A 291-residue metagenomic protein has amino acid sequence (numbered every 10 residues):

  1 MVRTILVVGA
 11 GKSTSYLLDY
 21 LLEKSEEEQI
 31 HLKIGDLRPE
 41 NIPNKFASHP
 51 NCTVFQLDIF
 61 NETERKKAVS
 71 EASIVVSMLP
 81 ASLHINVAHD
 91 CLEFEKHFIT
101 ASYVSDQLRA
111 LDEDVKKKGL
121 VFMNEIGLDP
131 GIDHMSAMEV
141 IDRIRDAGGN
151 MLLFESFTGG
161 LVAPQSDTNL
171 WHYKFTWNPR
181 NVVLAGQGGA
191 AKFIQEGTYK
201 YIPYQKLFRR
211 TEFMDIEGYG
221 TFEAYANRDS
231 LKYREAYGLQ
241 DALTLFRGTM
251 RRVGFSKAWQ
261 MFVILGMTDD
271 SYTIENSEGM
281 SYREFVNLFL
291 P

Functional and structural regions predicted by a protein language model:
I5-G9: Conserved N-terminal Rossmann-fold NAD(P)-binding element of oxidoreductases
S13-T14: Hydrophobic/small residue at the entry helix of a nucleotide-binding pocket
L37-N41, S105: Helix N-cap at the beta1-alpha1 junction of Rossmann-like dinucleotide-binding domains, i.e., the first residues
S48-N61: Rossmann-fold cofactor-recognition segment
I59-E71: Conserved Rossmann-fold cofactor-binding substructure of NAD(P)-dependent oxidoreductases
D90-L108: ADP-ribose/adenylate-binding Rossmann-like module
S102-N124: Rossmann-fold NAD(P)-binding glycine/threonine-rich loop
D146-P291: C-terminal catalytic/substrate-binding lobe primarily of soluble NAD(P)-dependent oxidoreductases
